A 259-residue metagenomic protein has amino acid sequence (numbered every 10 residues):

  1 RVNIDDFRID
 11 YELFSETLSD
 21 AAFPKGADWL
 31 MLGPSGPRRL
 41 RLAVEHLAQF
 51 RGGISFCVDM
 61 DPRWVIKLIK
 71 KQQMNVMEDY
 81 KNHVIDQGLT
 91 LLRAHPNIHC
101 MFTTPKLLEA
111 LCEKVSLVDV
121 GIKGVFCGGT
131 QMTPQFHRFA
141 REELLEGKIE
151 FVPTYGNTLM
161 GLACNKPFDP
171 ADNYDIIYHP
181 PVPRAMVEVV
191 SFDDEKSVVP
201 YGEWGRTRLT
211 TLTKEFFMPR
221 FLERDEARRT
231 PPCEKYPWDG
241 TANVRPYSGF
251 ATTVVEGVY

Functional and structural regions predicted by a protein language model:
R1-D10: Conserved AMP-binding A3 loop
D5, H46-A48, P167-A171: Short secondary-structure boundary/capping segments
F14-W64: Conserved AMP-binding loop of ANL adenylate-forming enzymes
I54-Y259: Active-site glycine/GP-rich loop and adjacent strand/helix microenvironment that borders small-molecule binding pockets
